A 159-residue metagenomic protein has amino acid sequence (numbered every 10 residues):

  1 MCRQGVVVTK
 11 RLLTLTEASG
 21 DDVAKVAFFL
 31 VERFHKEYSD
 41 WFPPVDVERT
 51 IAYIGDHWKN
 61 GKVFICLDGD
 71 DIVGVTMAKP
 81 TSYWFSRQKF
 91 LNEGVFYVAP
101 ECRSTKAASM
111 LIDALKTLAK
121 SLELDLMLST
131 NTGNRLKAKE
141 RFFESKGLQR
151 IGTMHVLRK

Functional and structural regions predicted by a protein language model:
K10-F28: A short beta-loop-alpha structural element at the N-terminal edge of CoA-dependent acyl/N-acetyltransferase catalytic
F34-Y53: Conserved GNAT-fold acetyl-CoA-binding loop/helix
Y53-I65: A short helix-loop-beta-strand connector motif used in the catalytic cores of GNAT acetyltransferases and, in some
I65, D71-P80: Conserved beta-strand in the GNAT
S82-E93, R150-I151: A conserved beta-turn-beta hairpin within the catalytic core of GNAT-like acetyltransferases that forms part
G94-S104: A short, internal acetyl-CoA/4′-phosphopantetheine-binding micro-motif in the GNAT/acyltransferase core
S104-T117: Conserved acetyl-CoA-binding loop-helix of GNAT-fold acetyltransferases
M127-A138, K159: Conserved beta-strand-loop-alpha-helix junction that forms the acyl-donor binding cleft
